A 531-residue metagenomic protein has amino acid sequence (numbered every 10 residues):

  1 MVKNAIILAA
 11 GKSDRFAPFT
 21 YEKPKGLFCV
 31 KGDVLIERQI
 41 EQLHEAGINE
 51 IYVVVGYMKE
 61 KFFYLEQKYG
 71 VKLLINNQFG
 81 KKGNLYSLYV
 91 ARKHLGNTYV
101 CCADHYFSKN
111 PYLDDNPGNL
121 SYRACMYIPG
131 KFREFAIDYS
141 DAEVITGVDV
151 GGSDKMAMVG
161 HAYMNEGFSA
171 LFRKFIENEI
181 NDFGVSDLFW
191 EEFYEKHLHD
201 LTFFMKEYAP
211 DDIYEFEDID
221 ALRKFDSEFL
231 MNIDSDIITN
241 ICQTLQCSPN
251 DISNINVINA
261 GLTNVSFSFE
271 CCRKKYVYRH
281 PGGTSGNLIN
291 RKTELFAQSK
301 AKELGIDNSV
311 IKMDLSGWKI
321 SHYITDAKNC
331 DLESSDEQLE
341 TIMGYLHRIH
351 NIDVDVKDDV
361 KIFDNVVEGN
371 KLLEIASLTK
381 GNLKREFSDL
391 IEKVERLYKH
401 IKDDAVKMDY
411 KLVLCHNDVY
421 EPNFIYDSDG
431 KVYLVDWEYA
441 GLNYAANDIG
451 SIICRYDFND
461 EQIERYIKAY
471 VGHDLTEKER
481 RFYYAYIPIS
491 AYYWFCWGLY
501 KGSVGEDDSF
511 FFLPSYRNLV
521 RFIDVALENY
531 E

Functional and structural regions predicted by a protein language model:
V2-A5, A157-N240: Conserved alpha/beta core of the MobA/IspD/sugar-nucleotide pyrophosphorylase nucleotidyltransferase superfamily
V2-K59: N-terminal glycine-rich phosphate-binding loop and ensuing alpha1 helix
F62-F135: Conserved beta-loop-beta/alpha segment of the NTase-like Rossmann-fold superfamily that binds/positions NTPs
S108-V185: Conserved core of the sugar-phosphate nucleotidyltransferase
D220, D226, L230, C496-E531: ATP/Mg2+ or Mg2+-diphosphate-binding catalytic cores that bind nucleotide phosphates or diphosphates via glycine-rich
D236-D251, V354-N417, L519: An alpha-helical support segment within catalytic cores of ATP-dependent transferases
N256-D364, G381-D389: ATP-binding pocket architecture of kinase catalytic cores
A446-L475, P488-D507: Active-site activation/catalytic loop segments of kinase-like enzymes and analogous catalytic loops in related
